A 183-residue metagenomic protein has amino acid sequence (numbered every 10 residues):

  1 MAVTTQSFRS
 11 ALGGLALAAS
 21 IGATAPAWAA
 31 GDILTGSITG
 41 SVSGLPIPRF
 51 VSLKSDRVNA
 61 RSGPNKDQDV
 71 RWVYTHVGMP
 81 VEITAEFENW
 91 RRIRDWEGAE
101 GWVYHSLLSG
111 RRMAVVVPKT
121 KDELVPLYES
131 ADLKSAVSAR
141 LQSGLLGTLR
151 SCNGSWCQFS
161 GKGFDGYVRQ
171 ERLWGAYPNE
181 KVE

Functional and structural regions predicted by a protein language model:
M1-A2, E183: Short, intrinsically disordered, low-complexity terminal/loop segments
A2-L15: Bacterial N-terminal signal peptides that target proteins for export
S7, I21-P26: Hydrophobic membrane-targeting signal helices
G13-A23: Bacterial N-terminal signal peptides
A29-S62, V73-V77, T84-F87, R94-W96 (+5 more regions): SH3-family beta-barrel domains
D69-V70: Beta-strand-rich domains and repeat architectures in extracellular enzymes and scaffolds, especially beta-propellers
Q158: Extracellular/periplasmic metallocenter environments
